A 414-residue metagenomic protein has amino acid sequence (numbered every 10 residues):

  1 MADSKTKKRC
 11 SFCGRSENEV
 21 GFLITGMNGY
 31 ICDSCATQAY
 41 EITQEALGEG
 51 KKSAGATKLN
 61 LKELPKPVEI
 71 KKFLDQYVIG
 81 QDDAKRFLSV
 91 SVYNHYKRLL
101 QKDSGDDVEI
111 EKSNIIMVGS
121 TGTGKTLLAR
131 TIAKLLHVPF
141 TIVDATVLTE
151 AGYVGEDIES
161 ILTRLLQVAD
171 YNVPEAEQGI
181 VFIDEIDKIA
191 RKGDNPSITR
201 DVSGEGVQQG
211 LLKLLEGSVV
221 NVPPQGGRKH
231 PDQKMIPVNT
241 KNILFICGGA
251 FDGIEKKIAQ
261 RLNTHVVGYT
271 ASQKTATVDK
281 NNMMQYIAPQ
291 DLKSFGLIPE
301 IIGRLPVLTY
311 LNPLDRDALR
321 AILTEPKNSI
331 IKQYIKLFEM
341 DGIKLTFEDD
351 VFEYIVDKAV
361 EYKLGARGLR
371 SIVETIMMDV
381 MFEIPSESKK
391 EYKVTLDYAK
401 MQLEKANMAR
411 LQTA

Functional and structural regions predicted by a protein language model:
A2-T25, G29-S34, E41-G80, K85-T141 (+2 more regions): AAA+ P-loop NTPase nucleotide-binding core of proteostasis motors
